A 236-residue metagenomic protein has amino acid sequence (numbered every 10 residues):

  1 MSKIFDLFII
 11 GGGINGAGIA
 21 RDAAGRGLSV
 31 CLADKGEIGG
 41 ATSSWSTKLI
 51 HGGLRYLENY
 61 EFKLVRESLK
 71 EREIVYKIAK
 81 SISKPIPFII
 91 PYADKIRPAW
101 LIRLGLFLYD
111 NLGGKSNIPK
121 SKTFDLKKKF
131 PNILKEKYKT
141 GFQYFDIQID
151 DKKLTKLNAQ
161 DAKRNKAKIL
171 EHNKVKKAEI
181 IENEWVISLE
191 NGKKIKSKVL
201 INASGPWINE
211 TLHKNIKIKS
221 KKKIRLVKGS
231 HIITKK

Functional and structural regions predicted by a protein language model:
S2-N15: Beta1/beta-strand and adjacent pyrophosphate-binding region of the FAD-binding site in flavoprotein oxidoreductases
K3-F5, E190-V199: Core beta-strand elements of the Rossmann-like FAD/NAD(P) dinucleotide-binding domain in flavoenzyme oxidoreductases
A24-W45: Glycine-rich FAD pyrophosphate-binding loop
K48-F130: Dinucleotide-binding Rossmann-like beta1-alpha1 core, especially the glycine-rich loop that anchors the ADP
I50, K219-K236: Central beta-strand plus flanking loop segment that forms part of the substrate or channel wall within the catalytic
Y92-E171, K177-N183: Flavin (FAD/FMN) cofactor-binding and adjacent substrate-gating region of FAD-dependent oxidoreductase domains
N202-K217: Flavin (primarily FAD) binding-site architecture
